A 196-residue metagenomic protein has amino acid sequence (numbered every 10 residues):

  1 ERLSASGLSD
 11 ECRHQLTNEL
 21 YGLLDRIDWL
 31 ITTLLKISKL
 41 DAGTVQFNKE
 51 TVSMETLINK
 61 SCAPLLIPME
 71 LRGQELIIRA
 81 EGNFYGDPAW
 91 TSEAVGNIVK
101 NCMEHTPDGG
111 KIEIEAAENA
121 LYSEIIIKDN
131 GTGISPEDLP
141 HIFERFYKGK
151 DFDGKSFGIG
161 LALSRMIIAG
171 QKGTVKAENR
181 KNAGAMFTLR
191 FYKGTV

Functional and structural regions predicted by a protein language model:
G22-I27: Short alpha-helical segment of the dimerization/phosphotransfer core of two-component systems
A42-F47, N83-W90: Conserved micro-motifs of the catalytic ATP-binding
N48-A63: A conserved beta-strand-to-alpha-helix junction within the catalytic ATP-binding
P68-I77: Short conserved segments within the C-terminal catalytic ATPase subdomain
C102-M103: Short helix-loop "hinge" at the ATP-lid/N-box region of the Bergerat-fold HATPase_c
I134-Y147: Short conserved segment of the HATPase_c
K172-T174: Conserved glycine-rich
